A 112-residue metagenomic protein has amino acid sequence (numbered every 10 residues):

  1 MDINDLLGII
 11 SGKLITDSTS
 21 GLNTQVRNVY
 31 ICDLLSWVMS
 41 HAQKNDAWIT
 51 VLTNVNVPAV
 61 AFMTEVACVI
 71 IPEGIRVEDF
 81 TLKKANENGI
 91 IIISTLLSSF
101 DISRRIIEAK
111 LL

Functional and structural regions predicted by a protein language model:
M1-H41, L111: Conserved catalytic and cofactor-binding micro-motifs that handle phosphate-bearing ligands or nucleotide cofactors
N23, D33-A47, L52-L112: Feature captures the catalytic cores and cofactor-binding loops of soluble hydro-lyases/lyases that act on carboxylate
